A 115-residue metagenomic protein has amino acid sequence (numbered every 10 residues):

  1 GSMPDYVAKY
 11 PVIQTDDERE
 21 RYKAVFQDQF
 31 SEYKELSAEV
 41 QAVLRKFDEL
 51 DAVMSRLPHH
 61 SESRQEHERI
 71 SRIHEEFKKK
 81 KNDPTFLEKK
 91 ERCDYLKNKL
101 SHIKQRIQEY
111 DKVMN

Functional and structural regions predicted by a protein language model:
S2-S31: Short, charge-rich amphipathic alpha-helices with coiled-coil/heptad character
P4, A8, L50-N115: Acidic, serine/threonine/proline-rich low-complexity intrinsically disordered regions and the adjacent/embedded
Q14, Q27-Q29, Q41, Q65 (+1 more regions): Residue-identity detector for glutamine
A42-R45, L57: Eukaryotic short linear interaction motifs
